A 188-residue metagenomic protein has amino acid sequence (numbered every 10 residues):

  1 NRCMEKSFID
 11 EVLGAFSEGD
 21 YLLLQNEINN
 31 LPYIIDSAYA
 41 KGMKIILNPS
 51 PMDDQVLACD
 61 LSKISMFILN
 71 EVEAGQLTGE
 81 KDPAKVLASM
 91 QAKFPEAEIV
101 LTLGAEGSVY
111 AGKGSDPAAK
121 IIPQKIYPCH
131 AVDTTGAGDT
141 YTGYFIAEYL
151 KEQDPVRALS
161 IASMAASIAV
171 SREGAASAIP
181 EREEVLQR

Functional and structural regions predicted by a protein language model:
N1-P123: Ribokinase/PfkB-type carbohydrate-kinase core domain
D54-Q55, P83-R188: Conserved phosphate-binding/catalytic region of the ribokinase-like
